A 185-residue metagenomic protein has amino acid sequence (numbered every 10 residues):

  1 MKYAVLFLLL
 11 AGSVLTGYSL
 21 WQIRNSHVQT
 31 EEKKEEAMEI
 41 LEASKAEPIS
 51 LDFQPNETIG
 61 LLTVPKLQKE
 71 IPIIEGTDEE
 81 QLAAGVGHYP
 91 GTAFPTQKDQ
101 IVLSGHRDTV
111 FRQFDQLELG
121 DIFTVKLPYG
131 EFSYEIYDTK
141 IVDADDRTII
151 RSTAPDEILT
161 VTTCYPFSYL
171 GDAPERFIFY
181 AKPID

Functional and structural regions predicted by a protein language model:
K2-D185: Solvent-exposed, non-transmembrane regions of membrane-associated and secreted proteins
